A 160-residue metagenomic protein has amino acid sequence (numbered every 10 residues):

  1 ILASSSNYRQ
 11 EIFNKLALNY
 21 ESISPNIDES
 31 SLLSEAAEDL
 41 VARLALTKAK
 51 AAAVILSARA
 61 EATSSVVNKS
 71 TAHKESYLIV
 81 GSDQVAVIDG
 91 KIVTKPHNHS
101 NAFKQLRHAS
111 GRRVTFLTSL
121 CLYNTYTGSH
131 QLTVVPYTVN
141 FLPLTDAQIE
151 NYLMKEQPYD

Functional and structural regions predicted by a protein language model:
I1-L18: N-terminal beta1-alpha1 ligand-phosphate binding loop
L2, L33-S34, L40: Accessory recognition modules or surfaces
S5, P25, T125: Cofactor-binding loop segments of dinucleotide-utilizing enzymes, especially the Rossmann-like FAD- and NAD(P)+-binding
N14, E38-A60, S64-D160: Anionic-ligand binding patches
E21-S30: A short beta-strand-loop structural module common to alpha/beta enzyme folds
E29-L33, I88-G90: A short acidic, helix-capping loop that chelates divalent metal ions and anchors anionic groups
